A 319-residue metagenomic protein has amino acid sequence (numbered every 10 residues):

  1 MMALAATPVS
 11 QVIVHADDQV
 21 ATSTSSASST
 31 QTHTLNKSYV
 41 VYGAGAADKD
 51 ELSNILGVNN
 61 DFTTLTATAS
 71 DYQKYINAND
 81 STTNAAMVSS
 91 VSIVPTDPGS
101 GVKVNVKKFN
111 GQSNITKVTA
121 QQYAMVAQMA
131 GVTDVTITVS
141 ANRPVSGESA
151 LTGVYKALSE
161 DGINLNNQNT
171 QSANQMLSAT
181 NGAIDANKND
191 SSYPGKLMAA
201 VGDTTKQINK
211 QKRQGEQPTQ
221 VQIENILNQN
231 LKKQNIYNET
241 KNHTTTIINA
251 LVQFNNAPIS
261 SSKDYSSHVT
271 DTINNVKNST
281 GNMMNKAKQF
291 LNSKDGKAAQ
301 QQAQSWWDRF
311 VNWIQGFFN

Functional and structural regions predicted by a protein language model:
A5-A27: Sec-dependent signal peptide cleavage junction
V20, A199-N319: C-terminal interaction module
A27-G99: Extracytoplasmic strand-loop-helix segments at the start of, or within, the mature domains of secreted/periplasmic
K37-Y42, K107-N114, I137-P144, N187-D190 (+2 more regions): Second-shell loop/turn segments in exported
S53, A120-A127, L151-L158, M198-V201 (+4 more regions): Extracytoplasmic/secreted envelope proteins and their assembly/folding machinery, especially bacterial periplasmic
A78-V132: Signal peptide-directed extracytoplasmic domains
Q128, V132, V154-I163, N209 (+2 more regions): Sec-exported extracytoplasmic/periplasmic mature domains
G147, A157-N209: Long, charge-dense
